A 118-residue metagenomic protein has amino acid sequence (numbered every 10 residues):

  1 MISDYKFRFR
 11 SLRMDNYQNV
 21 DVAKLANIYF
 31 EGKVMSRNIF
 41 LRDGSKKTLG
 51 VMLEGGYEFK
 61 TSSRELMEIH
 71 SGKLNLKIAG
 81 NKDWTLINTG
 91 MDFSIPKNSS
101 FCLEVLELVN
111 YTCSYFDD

Functional and structural regions predicted by a protein language model:
M1-S45: A short, N-terminal "cap"/entry segment at the start of jelly-roll beta-barrel domains of the cupin/DSBH fold
F30, Y57-F59, K77: Short loop/turn motifs at secondary-structure junctions and domain boundaries
F40-R42, K77-A79, E104, F116: A generic structural motif
L41-S62, S94-K97: Conserved short histidine dyad/triad with adjacent acidic residue
T61-L76: Short, conserved beta-strand element in jelly-roll/cupin
N81-K97: Short acidic-glycine-tyrosine-enriched beta hairpin
P96-D118: Ligand-binding loop in jelly-roll beta-barrel domains
